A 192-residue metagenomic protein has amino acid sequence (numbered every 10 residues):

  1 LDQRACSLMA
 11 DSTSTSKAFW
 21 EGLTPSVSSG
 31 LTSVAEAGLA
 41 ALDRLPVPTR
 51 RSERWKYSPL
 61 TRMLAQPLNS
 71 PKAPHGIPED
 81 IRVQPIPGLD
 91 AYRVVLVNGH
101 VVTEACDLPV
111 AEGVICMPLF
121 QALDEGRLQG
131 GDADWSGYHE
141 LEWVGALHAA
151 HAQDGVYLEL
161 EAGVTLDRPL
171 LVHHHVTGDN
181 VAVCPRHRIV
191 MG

Functional and structural regions predicted by a protein language model:
D2-G192: Glycine-rich and polybasic anion-binding loops at the starts of cofactor/ligand-binding domains
